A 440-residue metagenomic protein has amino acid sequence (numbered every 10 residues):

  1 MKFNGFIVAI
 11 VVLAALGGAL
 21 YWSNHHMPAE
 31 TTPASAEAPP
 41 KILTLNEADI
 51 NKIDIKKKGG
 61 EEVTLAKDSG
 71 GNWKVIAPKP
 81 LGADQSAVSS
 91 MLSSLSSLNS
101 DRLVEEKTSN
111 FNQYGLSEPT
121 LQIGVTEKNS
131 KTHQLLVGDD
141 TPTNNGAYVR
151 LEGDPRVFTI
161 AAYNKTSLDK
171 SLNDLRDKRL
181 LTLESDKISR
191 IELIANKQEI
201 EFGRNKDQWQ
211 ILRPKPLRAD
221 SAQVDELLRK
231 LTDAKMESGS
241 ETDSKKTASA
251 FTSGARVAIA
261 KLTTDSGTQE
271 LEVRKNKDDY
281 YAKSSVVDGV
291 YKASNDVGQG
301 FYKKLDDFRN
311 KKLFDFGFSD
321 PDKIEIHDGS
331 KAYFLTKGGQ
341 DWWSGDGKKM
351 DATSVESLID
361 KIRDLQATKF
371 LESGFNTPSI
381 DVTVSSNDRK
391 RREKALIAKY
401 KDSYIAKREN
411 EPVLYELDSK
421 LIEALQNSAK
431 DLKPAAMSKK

Functional and structural regions predicted by a protein language model:
M1-K440: A short-motif feature that recognizes glycine-rich, charge-decorated loops that bind or process nucleotide phosphates
